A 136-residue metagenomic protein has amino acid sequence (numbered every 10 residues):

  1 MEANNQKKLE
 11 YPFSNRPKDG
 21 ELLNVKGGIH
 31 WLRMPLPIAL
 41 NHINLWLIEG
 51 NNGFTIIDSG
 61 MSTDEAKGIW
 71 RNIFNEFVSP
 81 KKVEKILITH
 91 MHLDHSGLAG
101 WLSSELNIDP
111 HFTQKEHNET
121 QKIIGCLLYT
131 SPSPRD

Functional and structural regions predicted by a protein language model:
M1-P12: N-terminal presequences and immediately downstream first alpha-helices
Y11-P17, E21: Short glycine- and acidic-rich boundary segments immediately preceding or forming the N-terminal edge of structured
D19-K81: Conserved beta-strand hairpin/beta-sheet module of binuclear metal-dependent hydrolase folds, prominently
M61, L93, D136: Short, glycine/acidic-enriched loop or turn micro-motifs at the edges of active sites
A66-T113: Active-site metal-binding motif and surrounding structural segment of the metallo-beta-lactamase
T89, G125-L128: Long, mid-chain structured domain cores
N118-I123: A short beta-to-alpha transition loop/helix N-cap that caps and shapes the active-site region
Y129-P134: Conserved small/polar residues in nucleotide/adenosyl-binding loops
